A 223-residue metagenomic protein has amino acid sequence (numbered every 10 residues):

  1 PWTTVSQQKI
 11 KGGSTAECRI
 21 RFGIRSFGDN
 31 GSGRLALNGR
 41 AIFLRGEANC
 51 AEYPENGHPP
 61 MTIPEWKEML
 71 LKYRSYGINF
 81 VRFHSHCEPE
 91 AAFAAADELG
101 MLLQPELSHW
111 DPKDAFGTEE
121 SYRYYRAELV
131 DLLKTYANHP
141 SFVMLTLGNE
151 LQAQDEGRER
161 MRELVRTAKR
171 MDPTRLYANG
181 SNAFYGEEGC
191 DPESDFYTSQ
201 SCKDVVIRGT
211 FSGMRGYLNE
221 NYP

Functional and structural regions predicted by a protein language model:
P1-H84, E90, A95, G100 (+4 more regions): Secreted/periplasmic carbohydrate-active enzymes, especially glycoside hydrolases
F80-P223: Substrate-binding/catalytic cleft of secreted carbohydrate-active enzymes, primarily glycoside hydrolases
